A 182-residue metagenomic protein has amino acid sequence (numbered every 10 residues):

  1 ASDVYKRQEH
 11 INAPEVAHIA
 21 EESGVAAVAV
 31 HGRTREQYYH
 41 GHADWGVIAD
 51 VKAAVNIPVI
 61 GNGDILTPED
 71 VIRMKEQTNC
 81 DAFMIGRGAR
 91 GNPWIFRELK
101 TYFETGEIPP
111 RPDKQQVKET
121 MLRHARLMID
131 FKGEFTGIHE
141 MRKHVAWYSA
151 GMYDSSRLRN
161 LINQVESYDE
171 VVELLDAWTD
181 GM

Functional and structural regions predicted by a protein language model:
A1-Y5: Short, small-residue-biased leader/transition segments that mark boundaries at the very start of proteins
K6-R7, R35: Short histidine/acidic/glycine/proline-rich micro-motifs that form metal- and phosphate-coordinating active-site loops
H10-A27, G46, D50-G61, I65-M182: Alpha/beta catalytic cores of nucleotide-metabolism and tRNA/nucleoside-modifying enzymes
G32-Y39: Glycine-rich, proline-tolerant flexible connector loops at the mouths of alpha/beta enzymes
A43: Active-site glycine-rich loop that binds ribose-phosphate moieties when present
